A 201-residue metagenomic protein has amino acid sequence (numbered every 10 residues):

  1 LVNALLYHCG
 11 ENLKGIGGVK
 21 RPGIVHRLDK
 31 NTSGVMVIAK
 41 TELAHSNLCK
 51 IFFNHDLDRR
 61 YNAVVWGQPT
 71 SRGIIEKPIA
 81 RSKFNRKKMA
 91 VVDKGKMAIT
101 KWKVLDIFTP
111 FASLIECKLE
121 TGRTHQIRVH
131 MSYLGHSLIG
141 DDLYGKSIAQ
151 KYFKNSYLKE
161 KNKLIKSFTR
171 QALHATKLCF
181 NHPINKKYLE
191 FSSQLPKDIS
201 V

Functional and structural regions predicted by a protein language model:
L1-K83, T109, L195-S200: RNA pseudouridine synthases
L5, V37, A63, W102 (+3 more regions): Residue-level signal for inorganic ion chemistry
V25-L28, G67, D93-K94, D106 (+2 more regions): Replace "in large, NTP-powered and nucleic-acid-processing enzymes" with "in large, NTP-powered factors and other
L48, R123-M131: Short beta-strand segments enriched for Tyr within beta-sheet-rich domains, predominantly fibronectin type III
Y61, G73, K77, A98-T100 (+3 more regions): Short beta-strand segments
V65, K101-V104, L138: Conserved hydrophobic positions within beta-strands
I74, K83-F84, D93-D106: Non-catalytic RNA-recognition surface used by pseudouridine synthases
K96, P110-A112, E120, H130-V201: Pseudouridine synthases involved in rRNA/tRNA modification
